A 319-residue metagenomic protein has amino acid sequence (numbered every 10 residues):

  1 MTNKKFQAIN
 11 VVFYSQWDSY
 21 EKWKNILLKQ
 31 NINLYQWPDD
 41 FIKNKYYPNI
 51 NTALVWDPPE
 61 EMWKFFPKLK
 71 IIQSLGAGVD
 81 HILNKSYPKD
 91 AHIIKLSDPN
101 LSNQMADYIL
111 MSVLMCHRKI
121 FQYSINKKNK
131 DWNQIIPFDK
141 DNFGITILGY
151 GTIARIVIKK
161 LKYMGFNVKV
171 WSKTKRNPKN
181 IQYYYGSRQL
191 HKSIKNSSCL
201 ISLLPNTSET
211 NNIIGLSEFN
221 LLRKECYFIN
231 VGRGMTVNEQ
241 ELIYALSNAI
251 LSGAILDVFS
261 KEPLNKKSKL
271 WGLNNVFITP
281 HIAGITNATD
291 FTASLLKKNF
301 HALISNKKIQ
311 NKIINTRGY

Functional and structural regions predicted by a protein language model:
M1-I50: N-terminal glycine-/charge-rich "phosphate-binding" loop or analogous flexible N-terminal tail
T2, L96-Y108, Q122-Y123, N177 (+1 more regions): C-terminal helix-to-coil terminal segments
Q36-Y46, E60-W63, I181-N196: Short acidic low-complexity segments
P48-S124: Phosphate/diphosphate ligand-binding glycine-rich loop within oxidoreductases
D57, G76, L203-L204, V231-G232 (+1 more regions): Glycine-rich, N-terminal phosphate-binding loop of Rossmann-like dinucleotide-binding domains
Y123-I156, Y183: Glycine-rich NAD(P)-binding loop of Rossmann-like domains
Y163-N180: NAD(P)-binding Rossmann-fold cofactor-contacting core
K175-K269: Rossmann-like adenosine-cofactor binding region
